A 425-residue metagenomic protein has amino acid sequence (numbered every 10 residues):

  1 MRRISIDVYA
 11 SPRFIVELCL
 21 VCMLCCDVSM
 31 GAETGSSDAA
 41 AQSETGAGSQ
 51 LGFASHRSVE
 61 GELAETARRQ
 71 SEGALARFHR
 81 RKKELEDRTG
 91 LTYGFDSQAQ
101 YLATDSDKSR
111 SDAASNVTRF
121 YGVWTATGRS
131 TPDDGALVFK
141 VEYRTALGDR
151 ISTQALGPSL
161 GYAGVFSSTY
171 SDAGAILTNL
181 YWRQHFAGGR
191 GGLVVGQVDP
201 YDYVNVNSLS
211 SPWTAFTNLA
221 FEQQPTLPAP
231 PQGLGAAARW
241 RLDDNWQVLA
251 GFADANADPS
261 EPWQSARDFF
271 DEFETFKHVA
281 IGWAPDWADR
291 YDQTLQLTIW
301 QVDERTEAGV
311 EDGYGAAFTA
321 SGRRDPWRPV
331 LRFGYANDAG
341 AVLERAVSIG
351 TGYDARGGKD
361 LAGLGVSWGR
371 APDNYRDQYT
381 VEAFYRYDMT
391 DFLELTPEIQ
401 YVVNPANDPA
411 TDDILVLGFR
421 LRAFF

Functional and structural regions predicted by a protein language model:
V28-T104, S109, T125-P132: N-terminal periplasmic/intermembrane-space "pro-region" immediately following the signal or transit peptide
A74-Y93, W124-L137, A187-R190, N245 (+4 more regions): Short loop/turn motifs that connect adjacent beta-strands in outer-membrane beta-barrel proteins
K83, Y121-V123, Y181-R183, A237 (+5 more regions): Outer-membrane beta-barrel architecture
F95-Y101, L137-Y143, L193-D199, V248-D254 (+6 more regions): Transmembrane beta-barrel strands of outer-membrane/channel proteins
S106-D112, G188, F269-F273, R305-D312 (+3 more regions): Solvent-exposed loop/turn segments connecting transmembrane beta-strands in outer-membrane beta-barrel proteins
R150-Y181, F186-F276, A280: Surface-exposed coil loops of outer-membrane beta-barrel proteins
W283-P372, A383: Detector for outer-membrane/organellar transmembrane beta-barrel domains, recognizing the amphipathic beta-strand
D413-F425: Outer-membrane beta-barrel "beta-signal"
